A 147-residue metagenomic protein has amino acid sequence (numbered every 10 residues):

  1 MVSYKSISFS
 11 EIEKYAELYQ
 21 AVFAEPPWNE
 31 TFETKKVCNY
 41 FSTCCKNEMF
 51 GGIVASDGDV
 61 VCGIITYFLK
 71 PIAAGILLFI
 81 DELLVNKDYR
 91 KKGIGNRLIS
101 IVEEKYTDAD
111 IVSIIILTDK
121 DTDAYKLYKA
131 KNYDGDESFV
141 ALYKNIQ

Functional and structural regions predicted by a protein language model:
M1-E17: A short beta-loop-alpha structural element at the N-terminal edge of CoA-dependent acyl/N-acetyltransferase catalytic
Y19, Y128-K129, Y133: Conserved active-site tyrosine of GNAT-family acetyltransferases
Q20-F41, F50: Conserved GNAT-fold acetyl-CoA-binding loop/helix
V54, V60-L69, F79, L84: Conserved beta-strand in the GNAT
K70-I80, R90, D136-F139: A conserved beta-turn-beta hairpin within the catalytic core of GNAT-like acetyltransferases that forms part
V85, K91-E104, A130: Conserved acetyl-CoA-binding loop-helix of GNAT-fold acetyltransferases
I99, Y106-D119: Conserved GNAT acetyl-CoA-binding A-motif
I114-Y125, Y143-I146: Conserved beta-strand-loop-alpha-helix junction that forms the acyl-donor binding cleft
